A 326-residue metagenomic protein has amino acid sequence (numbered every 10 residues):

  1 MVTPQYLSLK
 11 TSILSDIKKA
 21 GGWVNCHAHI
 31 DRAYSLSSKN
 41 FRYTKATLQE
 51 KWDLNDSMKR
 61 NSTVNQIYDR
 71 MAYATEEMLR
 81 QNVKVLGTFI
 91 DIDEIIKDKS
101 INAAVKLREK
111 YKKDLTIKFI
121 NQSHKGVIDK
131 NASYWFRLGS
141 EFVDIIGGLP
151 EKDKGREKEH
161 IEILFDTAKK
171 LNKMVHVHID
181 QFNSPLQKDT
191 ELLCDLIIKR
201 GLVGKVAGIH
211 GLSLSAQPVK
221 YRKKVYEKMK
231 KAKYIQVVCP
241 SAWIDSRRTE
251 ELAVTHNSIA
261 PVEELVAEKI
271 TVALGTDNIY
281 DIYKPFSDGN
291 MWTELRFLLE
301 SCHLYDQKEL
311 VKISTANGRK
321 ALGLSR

Functional and structural regions predicted by a protein language model:
M1-E50, N65: Replace "His-x-His-based motif
H27, N82, I146, H178 (+5 more regions): Divalent metal-coordination and catalytic microenvironments
H29, D91-D93, I120-G126, G148-D153 (+4 more regions): Active-site beta-loop-alpha junctions enriched in small/polar residues
A33-I67, L171, D189-A207, A232-Q236 (+2 more regions): Active-site gating loops and adjacent loop-to-helix segments of metal-dependent hydrolytic enzymes
L36-F89, I95-K112, R137-S140: Alpha-helical scaffold segments that flank or form the walls of functional sites
D53-D69, K118-K130, L149-K154: Active-site mouth loops of central-metabolism enzymes
K99-K110, D129-I235, L252-L274: Histidine/acidic residue-rich metal-binding segments in metalloenzymes
D195-V206, A242, H256-R326: His/Asp/Glu-enriched, well-ordered alpha-helical/loop segment that forms or immediately abuts the divalent-metal
